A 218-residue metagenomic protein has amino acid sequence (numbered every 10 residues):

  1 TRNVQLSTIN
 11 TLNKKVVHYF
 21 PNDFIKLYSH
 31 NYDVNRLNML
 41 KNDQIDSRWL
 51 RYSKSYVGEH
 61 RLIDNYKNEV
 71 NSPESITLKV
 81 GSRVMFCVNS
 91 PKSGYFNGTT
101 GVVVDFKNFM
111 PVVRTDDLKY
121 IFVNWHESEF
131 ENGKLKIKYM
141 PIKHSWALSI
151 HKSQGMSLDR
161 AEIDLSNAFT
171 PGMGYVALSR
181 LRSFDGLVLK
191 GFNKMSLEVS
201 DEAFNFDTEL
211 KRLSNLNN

Functional and structural regions predicted by a protein language model:
T1-S93: Conserved helicase motor core of P-loop NTPases
S82-N89, S93-N218: C-terminal accessory regions
